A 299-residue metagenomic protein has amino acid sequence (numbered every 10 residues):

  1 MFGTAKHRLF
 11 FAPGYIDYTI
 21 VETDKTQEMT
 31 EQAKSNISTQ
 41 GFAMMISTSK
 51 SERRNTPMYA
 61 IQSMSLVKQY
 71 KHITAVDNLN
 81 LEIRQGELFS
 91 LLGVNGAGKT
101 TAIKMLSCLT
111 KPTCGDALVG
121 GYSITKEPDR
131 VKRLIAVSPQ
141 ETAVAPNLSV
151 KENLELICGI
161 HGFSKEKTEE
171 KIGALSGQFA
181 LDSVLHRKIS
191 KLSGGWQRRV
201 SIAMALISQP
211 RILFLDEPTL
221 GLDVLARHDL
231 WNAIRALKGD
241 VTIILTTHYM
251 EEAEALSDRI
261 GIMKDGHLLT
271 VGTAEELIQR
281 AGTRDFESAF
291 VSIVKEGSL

Functional and structural regions predicted by a protein language model:
N147, K188-L192: Conserved ABC ATPase signature
E155, G159, E166-V184: Conserved ABC ATPase "signature" region
Q209: Conserved catalytic motifs of ABC-family nucleotide-binding domains
L213-E217: Catalytic Walker B motif of ABC-type/P-loop ATPase nucleotide-binding domains
V271-G272: ABC ATPase "signature
